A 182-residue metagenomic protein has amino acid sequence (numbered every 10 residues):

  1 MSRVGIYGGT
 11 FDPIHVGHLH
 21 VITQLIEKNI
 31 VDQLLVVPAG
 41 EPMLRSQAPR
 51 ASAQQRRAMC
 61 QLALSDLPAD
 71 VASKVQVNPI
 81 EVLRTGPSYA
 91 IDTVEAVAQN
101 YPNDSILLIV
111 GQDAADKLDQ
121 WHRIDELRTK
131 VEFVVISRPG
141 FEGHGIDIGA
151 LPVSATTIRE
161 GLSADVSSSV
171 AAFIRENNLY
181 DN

Functional and structural regions predicted by a protein language model:
M1-N182: Nucleotidyltransferase catalytic core that binds NTPs
